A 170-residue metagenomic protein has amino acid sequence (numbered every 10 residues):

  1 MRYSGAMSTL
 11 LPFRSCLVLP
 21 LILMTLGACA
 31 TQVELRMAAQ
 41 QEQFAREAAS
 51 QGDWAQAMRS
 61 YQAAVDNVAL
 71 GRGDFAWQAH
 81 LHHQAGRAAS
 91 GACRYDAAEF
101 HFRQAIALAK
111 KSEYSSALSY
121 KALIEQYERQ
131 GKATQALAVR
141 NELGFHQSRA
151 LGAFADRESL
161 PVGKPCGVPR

Functional and structural regions predicted by a protein language model:
A30, N67-A76, L108-E113: Flexible helix-coil transition and linker loops at the boundaries of alpha-helical arrays
R36, G73-W77, S115, Q135: Structural signature of alpha-solenoid helical repeat junctions
A39-Q40, Q78-H80, L118-Y120, A138: Residue register of alpha-helical TPR repeats
A63-V68, Q104-L108, G144-H146: Amphipathic alpha-helical segments of tetratricopeptide repeats
G131-R170: Terminal, low-structured helical/coil segments at or just beyond the last alpha-helical repeat
